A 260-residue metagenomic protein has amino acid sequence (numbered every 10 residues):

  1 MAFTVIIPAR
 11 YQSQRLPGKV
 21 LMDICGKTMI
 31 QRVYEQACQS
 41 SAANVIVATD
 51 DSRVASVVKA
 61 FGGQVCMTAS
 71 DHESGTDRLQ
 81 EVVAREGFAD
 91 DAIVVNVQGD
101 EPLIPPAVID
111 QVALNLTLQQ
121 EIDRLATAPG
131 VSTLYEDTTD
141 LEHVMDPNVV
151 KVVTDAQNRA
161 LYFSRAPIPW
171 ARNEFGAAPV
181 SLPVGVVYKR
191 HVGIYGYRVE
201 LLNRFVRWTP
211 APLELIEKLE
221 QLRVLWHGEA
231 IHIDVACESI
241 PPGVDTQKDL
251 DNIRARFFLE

Functional and structural regions predicted by a protein language model:
A2-T49: N-terminal glycine-rich phosphate-binding loop and ensuing alpha1 helix
V5, V45-V47, V94, S132 (+2 more regions): Hydrophobic/aromatic residues located in beta-strands of well-ordered beta-sheets within soluble catalytic
Q14, V95, P102, Y195 (+1 more regions): Residues that recognize and position ribonucleotide moieties
I46, R53-L114: Short phosphate-binding loop-to-helix
T49-D50, I104, Y197, D245: A conserved hydrophobic position in a structured secondary element of the catalytic/binding core that shapes
I104-T209: Conserved core of the sugar-phosphate nucleotidyltransferase
A177-E260: Conserved alpha/beta core of the MobA/IspD/sugar-nucleotide pyrophosphorylase nucleotidyltransferase superfamily
